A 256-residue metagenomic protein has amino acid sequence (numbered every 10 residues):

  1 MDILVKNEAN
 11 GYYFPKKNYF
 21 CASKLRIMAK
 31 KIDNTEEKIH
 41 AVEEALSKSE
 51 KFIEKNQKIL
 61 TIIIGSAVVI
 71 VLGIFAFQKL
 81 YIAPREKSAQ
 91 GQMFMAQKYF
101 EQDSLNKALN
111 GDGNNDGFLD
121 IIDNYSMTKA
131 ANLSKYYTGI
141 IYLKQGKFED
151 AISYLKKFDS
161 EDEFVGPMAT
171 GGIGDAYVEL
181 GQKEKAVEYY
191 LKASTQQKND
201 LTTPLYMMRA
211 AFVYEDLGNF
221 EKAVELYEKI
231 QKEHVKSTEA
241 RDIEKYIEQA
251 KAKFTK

Functional and structural regions predicted by a protein language model:
A29-S66: N-terminal positive-inside, membrane-proximal cytosolic segments immediately preceding the first
N124-A131, Q145, D159-P167, S194-T203 (+1 more regions): Short solvent-exposed coil/turn linkers within tandem alpha-helical repeat scaffolds
